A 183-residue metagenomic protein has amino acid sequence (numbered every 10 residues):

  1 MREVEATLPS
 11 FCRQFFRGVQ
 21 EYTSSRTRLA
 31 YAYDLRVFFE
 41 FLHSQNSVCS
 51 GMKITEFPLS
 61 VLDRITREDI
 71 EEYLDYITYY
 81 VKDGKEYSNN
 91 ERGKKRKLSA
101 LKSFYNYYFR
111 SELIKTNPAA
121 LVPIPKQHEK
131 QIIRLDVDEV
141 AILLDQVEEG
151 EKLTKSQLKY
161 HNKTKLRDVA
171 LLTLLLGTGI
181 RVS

Functional and structural regions predicted by a protein language model:
M1-S183: Conserved catalytic core of the tyrosine transesterase superfamily
